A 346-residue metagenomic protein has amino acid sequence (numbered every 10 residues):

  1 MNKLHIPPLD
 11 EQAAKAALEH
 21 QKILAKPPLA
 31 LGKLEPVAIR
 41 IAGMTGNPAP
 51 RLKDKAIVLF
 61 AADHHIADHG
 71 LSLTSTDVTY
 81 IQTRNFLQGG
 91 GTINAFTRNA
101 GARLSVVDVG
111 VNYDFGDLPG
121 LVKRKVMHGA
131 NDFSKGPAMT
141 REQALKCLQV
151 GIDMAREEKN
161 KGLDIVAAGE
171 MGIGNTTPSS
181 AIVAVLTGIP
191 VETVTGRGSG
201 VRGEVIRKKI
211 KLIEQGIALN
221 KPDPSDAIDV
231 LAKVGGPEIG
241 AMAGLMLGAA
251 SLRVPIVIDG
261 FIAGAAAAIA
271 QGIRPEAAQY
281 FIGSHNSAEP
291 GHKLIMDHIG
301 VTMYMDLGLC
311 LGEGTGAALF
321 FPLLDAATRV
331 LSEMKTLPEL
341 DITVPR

Functional and structural regions predicted by a protein language model:
M1-R346: N-terminal loops that bind phosphate or other acidic moieties and the adjacent beta-alpha structural core
